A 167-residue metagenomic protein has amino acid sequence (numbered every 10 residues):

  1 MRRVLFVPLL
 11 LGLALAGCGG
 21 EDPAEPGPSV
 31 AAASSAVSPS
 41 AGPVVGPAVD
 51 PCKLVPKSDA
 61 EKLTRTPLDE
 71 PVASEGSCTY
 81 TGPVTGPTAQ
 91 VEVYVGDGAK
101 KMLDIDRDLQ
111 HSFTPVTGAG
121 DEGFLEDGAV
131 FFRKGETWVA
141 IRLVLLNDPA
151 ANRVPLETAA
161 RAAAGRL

Functional and structural regions predicted by a protein language model:
M1-V4: Positively charged n-region of N-terminal signal peptides that target proteins for export
F6-L13, G17-V45: Short, low-complexity, disordered segments immediately C-terminal to signal peptides in bacterial exported proteins
A24-E25, K57-S58, V84: Secreted/processed peptides and extracellular or luminal domains of membrane proteins
S40-G42, F113-L167: A short, solvent-exposed beta-edge/loop patch
P51-T66: Amphipathic alpha-helical segments
L63-A119, L125-E126: Short, solvent-exposed recognition patches
